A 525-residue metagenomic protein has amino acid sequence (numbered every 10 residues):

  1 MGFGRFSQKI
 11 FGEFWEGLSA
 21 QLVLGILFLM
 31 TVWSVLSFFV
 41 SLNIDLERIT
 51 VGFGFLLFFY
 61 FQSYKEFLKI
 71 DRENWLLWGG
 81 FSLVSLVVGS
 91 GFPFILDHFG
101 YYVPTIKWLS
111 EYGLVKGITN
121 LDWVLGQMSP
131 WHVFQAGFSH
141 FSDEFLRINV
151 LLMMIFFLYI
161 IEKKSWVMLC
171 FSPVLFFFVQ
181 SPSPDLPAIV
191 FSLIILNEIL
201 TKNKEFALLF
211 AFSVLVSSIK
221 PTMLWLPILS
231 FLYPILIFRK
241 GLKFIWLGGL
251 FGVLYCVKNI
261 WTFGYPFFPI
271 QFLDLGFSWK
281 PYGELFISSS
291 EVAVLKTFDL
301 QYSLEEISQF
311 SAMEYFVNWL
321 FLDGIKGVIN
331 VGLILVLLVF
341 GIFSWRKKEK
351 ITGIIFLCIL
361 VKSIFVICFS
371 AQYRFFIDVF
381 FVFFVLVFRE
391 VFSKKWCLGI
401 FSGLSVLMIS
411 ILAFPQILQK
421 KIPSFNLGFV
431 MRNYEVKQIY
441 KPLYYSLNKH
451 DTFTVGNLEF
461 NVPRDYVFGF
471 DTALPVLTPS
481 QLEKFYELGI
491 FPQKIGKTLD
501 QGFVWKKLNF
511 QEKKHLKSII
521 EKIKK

Functional and structural regions predicted by a protein language model:
M1-F67: Membrane-embedded, hydrophobic transmembrane alpha-helices
G2-K9, V150-E162, Q309-E349: Hydrophobic, aromatic-rich transmembrane alpha-helices and their immediate juxtamembrane boundary segments
V32-S37, P173-F177, F206-L232, L250-V253 (+2 more regions): Membrane-interface alpha helices of multi-pass inner-membrane proteins
V87-I161, V179-S181: Active-site lumenal/periplasmic loops and adjacent helix-entry segments of GT-C-fold, multi-pass membrane
S90-P93, K243-W319: Membrane-lumen/periplasm interface segments of specific transmembrane helices in polyprenyl phosphate-linked
K107, D185, F191, I219 (+2 more regions): Hydrophobic/aromatic-rich transmembrane helices and adjacent perimembrane loops
L226-G249, V385: Perimembrane helix-loop-helix junctions
Y282-D299, S405-K525: Intrinsically disordered, polar/acidic, low-complexity terminal segments
